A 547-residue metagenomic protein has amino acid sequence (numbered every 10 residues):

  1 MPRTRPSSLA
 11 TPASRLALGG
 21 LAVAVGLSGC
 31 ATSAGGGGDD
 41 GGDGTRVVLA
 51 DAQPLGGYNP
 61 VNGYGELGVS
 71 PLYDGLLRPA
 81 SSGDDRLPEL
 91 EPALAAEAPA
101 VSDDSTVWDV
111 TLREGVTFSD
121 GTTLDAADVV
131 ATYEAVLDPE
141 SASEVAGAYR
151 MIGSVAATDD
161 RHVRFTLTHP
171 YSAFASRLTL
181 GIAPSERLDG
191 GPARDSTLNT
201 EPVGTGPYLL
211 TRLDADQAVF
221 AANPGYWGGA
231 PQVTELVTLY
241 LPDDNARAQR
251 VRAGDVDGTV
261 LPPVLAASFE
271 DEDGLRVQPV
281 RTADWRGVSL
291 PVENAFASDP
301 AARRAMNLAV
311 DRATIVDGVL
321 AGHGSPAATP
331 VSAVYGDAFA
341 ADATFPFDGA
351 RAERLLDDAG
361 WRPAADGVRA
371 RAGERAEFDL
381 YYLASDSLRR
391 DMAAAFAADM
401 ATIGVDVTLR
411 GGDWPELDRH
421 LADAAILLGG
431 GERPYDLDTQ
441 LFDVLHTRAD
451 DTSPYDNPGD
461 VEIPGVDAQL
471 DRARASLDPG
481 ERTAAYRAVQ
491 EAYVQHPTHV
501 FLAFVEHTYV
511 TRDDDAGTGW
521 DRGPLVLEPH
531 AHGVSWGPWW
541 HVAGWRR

Functional and structural regions predicted by a protein language model:
D39-G42, V310-F339, L388-A397, D418-R547: Detector for C-terminal structural segments
A50-D103, E134, V203: N-terminal lobe/hinge region of extracytoplasmic solute-binding protein
P79-A80, A221-P224, T282-A305, A309 (+4 more regions): A bilobed periplasmic-binding-protein/Venus flytrap-type ligand-binding module shared by bacterial periplasmic
A80-D85, L178-P231, E235, G349 (+2 more regions): Gly/Pro-rich hinge or "lid" segments in bacterial periplasmic/extracellular proteins
E97-S141, R164, F296-S298: Aromatic- and charge-enriched surface segment that lines or borders ligand/interaction sites
T111, V145-L188: Surface-exposed binding/hinge segments that line and control ligand-binding clefts or catalytic entry sites
S196, A222-F269, D406-T408: Ligand-site clamp/hinge motif
S298-A395, G544-R547: Append "and occasionally in soluble cytosolic enzymes with long acidic Gly/Pro-rich linkers
